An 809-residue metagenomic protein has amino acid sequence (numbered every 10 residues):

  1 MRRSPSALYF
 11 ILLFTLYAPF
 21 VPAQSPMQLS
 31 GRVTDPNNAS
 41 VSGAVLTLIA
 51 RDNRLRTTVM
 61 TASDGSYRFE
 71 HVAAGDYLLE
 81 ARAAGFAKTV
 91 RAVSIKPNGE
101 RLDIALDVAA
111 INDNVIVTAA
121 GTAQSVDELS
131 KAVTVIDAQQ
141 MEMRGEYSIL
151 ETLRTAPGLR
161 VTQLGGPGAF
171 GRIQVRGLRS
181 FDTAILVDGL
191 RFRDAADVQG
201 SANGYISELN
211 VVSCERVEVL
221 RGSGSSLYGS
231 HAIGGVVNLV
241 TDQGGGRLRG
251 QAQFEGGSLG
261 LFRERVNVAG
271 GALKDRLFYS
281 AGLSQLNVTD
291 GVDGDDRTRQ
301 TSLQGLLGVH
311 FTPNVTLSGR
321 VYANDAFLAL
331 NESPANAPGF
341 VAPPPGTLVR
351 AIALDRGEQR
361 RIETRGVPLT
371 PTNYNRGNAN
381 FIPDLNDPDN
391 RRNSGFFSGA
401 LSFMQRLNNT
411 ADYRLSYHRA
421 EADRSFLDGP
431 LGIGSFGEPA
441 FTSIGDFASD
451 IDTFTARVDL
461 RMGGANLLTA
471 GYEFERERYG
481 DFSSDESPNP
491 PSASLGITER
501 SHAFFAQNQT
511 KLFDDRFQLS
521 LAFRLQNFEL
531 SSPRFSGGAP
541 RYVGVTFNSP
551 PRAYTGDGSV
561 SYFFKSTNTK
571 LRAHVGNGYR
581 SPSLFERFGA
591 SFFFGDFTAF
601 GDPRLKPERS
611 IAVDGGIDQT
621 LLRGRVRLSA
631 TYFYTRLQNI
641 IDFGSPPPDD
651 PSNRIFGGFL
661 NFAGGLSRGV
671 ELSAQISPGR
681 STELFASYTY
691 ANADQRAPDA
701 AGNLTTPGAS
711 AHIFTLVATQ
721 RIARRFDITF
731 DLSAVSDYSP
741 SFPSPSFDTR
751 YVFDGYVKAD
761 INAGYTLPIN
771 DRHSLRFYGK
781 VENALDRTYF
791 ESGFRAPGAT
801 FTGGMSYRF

Functional and structural regions predicted by a protein language model:
T34-A39, V45-R51, R82-F86, K96-E142 (+4 more regions): Short, acidic, small-residue-rich periplasmic hinge/interaction motif at the N-terminus of Gram-negative outer-membrane
V133, L150-D194, I206: Extracytoplasmic beta-strand/coil segments of soluble accessory domains associated with Gram-negative outer-membrane
R172, R191-R221, L239-V240, P334 (+1 more regions): Short acidic/polar hinge/loop motifs at secondary-structure boundaries that mediate gating or recognition
S258-N287, V292-V367, D389-L415, M462 (+2 more regions): Transmembrane beta-barrel wall of Gram-negative outer-membrane proteins
A269, D275, T410-D428, S561-F563 (+5 more regions): Membrane-embedded beta-barrel scaffold of Gram-negative outer-membrane proteins
A269, G308-T312, N508, S561-F564 (+3 more regions): Conserved C-terminal beta-signal and adjacent last beta-strands/turns of outer-membrane beta-barrel proteins
F441-F447, I451-R457, I497-F505, F600-K606 (+3 more regions): Outer membrane beta-barrel strand-and-loop segments of large Gram-negative receptors, especially TonB-dependent
G464, L468, E475, K511-A522 (+6 more regions): Gram-negative outer-membrane beta-barrel transporters
